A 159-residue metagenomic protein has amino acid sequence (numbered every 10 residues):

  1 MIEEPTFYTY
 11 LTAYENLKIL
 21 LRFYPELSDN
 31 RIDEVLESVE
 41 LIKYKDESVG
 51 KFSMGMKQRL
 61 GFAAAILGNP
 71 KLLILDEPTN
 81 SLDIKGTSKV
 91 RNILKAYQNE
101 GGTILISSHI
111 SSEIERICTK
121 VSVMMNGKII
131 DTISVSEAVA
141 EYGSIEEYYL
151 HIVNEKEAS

Functional and structural regions predicted by a protein language model:
K18, D29-Y44: Conserved ABC ATPase "signature" region
F62: Hydrophobic anchor residue at the start of the ABC signature
L73-E77: Catalytic Walker B motif of ABC-type/P-loop ATPase nucleotide-binding domains
T87-E100: Helical segment within the ABC ATPase nucleotide-binding domain
I114-R116: A short, surface-exposed alpha-helical micro-motif characterized by mixed small hydrophobic and charged/polar residues
